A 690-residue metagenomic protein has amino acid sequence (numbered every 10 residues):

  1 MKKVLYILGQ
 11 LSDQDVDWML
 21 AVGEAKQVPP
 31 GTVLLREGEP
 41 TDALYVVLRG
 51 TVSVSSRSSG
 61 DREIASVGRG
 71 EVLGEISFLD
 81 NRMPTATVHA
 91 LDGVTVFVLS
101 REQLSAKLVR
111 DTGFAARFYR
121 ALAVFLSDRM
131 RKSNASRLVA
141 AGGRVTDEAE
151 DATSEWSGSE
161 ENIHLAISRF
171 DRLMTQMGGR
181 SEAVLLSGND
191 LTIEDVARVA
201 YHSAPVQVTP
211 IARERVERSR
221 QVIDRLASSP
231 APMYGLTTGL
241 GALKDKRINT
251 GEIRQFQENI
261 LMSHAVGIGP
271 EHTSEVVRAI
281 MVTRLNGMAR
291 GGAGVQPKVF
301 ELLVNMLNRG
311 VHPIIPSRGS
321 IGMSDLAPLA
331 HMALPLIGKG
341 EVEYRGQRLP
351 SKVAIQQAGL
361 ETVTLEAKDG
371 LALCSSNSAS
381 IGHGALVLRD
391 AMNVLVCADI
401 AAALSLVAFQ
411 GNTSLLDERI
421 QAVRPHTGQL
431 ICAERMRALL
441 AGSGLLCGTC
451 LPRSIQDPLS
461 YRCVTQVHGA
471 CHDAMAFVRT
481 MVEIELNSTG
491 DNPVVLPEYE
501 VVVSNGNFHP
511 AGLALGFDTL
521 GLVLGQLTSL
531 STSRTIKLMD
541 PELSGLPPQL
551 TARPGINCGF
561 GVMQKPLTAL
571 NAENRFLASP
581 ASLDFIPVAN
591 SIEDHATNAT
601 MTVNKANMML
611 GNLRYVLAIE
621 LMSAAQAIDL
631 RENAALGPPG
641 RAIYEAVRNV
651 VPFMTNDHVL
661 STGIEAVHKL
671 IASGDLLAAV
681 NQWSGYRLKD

Functional and structural regions predicted by a protein language model:
M1-P30: Cyclic nucleotide-binding regulatory module and flanking cytosolic helices
G31, D42-S58, R69-E71: Glycine- and acidic-residue-biased ligand/ion/polar-headgroup-sensing regions
L34-E39: Short phosphate-coordinating micro-motif centered on Lys-Gly-acidic
I64-R120, S127: Cyclic-nucleotide recognition modules
L91, R120-S154: Polybasic "coupling" helices that flank or enter modular domains
E155-A204, T209-R215, S219-A227, I314 (+2 more regions): C-terminal auxiliary extensions adjacent to catalytic cores
Y234-N259, S263-M288, I314-I337, Q347 (+3 more regions): FAD-binding core of FAD-dependent oxidoreductases, characterized by glycine-rich FAD pyrophosphate-binding loops
G291-S320: FAD-binding glycine-rich core of flavoenzymes that anchor FAD
